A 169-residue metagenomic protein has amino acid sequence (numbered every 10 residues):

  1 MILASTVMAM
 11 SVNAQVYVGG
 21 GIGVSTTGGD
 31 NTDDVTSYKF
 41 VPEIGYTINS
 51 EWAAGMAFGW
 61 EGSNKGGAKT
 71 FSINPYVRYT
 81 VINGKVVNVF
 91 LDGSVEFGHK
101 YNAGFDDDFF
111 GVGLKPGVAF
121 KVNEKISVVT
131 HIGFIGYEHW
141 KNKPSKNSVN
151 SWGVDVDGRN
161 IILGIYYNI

Functional and structural regions predicted by a protein language model:
M1-Q15: Cleavable N-terminal export/targeting peptides
N13-T26: Transmembrane beta-strand segments of Gram-negative outer membrane beta-barrel proteins
V24-T26, V41-K115, F120-V128, I162-I169: Gram-negative (and chloroplast) outer-membrane scaffold detector with strong preference for beta-barrel transmembrane
S25-F40, A57, D107-D108, K146 (+1 more regions): Surface-exposed strand-loop-strand hairpins of Gram-negative outer-membrane beta-barrel proteins
A68, W140-P144: Outer-membrane beta-barrel and related beta-rich outer-membrane complex signature in Gram-negative bacteria
K69, G136, D157-R159: Repeated polar recognition positions within modular binding domains
G133-H139: Short, solvent-exposed beta-strand-terminating loops
W152-I162: Short glycine/proline-enriched turn or capping motifs at secondary-structure junctions
